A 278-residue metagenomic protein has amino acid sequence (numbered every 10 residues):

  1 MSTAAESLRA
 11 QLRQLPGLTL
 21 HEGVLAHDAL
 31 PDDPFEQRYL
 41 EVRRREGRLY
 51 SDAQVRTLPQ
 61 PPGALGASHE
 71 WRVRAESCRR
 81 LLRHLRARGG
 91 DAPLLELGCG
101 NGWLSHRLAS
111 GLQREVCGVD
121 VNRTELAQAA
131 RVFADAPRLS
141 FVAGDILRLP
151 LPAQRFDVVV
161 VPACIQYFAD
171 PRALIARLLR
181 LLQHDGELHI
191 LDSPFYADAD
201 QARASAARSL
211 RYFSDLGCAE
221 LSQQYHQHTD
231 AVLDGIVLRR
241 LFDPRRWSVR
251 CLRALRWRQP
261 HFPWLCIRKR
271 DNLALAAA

Functional and structural regions predicted by a protein language model:
M1-R48: N-terminal auxiliary segments of SAM/dcSAM-dependent transferases
E70-G90: Conserved alpha-helix/loop element of class I SAM-dependent methyltransferases that forms part of the SAM/SAH-binding
G98-N101: Class I SAM-dependent methyltransferase "Motif I" SAM/SAH-binding loop
W103-R148: Class I SAM-dependent methyltransferase SAM/SAH-binding core
V160: A conserved beta-strand element that flanks and buttresses the S-adenosyl-L-methionine
F168-L178: A short, conserved alpha-helix within the catalytic core of class I
D185-S193: Conserved beta-strand signature within the Rossmann-like core of class I S-adenosyl-L-methionine
A202-Y225: Conserved Class I S-adenosyl-L-methionine
